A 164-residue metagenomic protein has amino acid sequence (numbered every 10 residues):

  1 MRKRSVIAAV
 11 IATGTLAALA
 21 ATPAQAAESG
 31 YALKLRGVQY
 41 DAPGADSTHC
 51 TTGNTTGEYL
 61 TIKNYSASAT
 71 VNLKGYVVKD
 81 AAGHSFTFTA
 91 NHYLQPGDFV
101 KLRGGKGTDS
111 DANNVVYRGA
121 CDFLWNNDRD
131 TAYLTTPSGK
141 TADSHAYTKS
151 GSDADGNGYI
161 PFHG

Functional and structural regions predicted by a protein language model:
R2-V10, T22-K74, F123-N126, S150-S152 (+1 more regions): A structural motif detector for short, solvent-exposed N-terminal "entry" segments of globular domains
V10-A18: Bacterial N-terminal signal peptides
A20-P23, G158: Compositionally biased, intrinsically disordered/low-complexity regions enriched for serine, proline and threonine
A27-L35, A45-S47, A90-G164: Solvent-exposed beta-edge/loop recognition patches
Y65-A67, A81-G83, G105-G107, P137: Solvent-exposed coil/turn segments that connect beta secondary-structure elements in extracytoplasmic/periplasmic
Y76-K79, A132-L134: Short conserved beta-strand and strand-loop elements enriched in small hydrophobics with frequent Asp/Gly
V78-A90: Short beta-strand and strand-turn-strand segments in soluble, beta-rich domains
